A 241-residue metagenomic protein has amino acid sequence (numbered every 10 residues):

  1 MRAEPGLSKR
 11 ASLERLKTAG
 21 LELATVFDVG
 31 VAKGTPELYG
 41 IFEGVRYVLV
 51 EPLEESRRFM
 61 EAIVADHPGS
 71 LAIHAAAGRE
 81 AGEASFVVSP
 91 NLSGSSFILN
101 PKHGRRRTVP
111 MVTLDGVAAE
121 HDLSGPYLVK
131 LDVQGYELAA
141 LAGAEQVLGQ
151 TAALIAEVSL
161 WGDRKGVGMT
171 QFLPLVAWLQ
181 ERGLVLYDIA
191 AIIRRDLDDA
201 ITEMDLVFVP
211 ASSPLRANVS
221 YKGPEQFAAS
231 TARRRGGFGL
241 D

Functional and structural regions predicted by a protein language model:
M1-D241: Phosphate/nucleotide-binding beta-alpha loop and adjacent structural elements of enzyme active sites
